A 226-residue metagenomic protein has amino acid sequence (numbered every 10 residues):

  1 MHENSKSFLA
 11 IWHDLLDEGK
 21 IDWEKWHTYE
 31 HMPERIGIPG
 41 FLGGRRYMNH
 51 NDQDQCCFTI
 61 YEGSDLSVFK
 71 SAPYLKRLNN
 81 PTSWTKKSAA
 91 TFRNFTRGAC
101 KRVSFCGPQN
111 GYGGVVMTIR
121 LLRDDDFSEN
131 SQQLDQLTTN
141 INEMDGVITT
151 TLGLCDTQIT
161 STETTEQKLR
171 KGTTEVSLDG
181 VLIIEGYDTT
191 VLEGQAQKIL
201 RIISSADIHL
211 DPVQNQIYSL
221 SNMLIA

Functional and structural regions predicted by a protein language model:
M1-A226: Macromolecular interaction modules
